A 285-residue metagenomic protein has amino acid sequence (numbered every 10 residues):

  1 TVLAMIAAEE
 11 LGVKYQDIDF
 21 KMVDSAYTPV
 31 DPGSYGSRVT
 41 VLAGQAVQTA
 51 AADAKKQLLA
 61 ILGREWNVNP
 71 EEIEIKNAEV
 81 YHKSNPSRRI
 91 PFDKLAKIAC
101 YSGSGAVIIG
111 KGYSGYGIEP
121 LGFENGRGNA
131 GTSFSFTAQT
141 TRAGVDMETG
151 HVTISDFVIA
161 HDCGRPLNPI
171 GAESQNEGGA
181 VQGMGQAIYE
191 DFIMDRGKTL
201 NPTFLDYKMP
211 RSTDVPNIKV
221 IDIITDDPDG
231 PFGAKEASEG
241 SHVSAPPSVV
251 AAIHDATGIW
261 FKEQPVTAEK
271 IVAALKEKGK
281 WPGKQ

Functional and structural regions predicted by a protein language model:
T1-Q285: Cofactor-binding beta-sheet edge motifs in enzyme active sites
